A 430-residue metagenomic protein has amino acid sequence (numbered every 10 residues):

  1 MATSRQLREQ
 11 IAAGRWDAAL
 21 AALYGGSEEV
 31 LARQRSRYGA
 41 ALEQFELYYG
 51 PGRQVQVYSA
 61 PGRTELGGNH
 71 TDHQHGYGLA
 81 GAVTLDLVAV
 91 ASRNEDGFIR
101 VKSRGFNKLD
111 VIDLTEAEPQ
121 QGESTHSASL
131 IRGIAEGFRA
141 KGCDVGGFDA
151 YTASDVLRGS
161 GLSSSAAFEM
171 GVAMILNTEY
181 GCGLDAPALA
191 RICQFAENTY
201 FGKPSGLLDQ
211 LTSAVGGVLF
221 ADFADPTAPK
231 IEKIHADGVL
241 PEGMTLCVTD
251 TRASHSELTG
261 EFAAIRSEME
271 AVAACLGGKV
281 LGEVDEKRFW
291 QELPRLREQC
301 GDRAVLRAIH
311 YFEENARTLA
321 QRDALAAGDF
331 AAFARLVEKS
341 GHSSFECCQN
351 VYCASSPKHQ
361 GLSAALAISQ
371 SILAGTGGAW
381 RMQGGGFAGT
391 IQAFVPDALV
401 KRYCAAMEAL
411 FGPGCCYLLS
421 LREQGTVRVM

Functional and structural regions predicted by a protein language model:
M1-R63, V88, S92-S124, F220-R381 (+1 more regions): C-terminal nucleotide
R53-Q54, H70-Y77, E116-S124, S154-L162 (+2 more regions): A short glycine/serine-rich beta->alpha loop
S59-H75, D155-V172, T376-F394: Glycine/serine-rich anion-binding loops at beta->alpha junctions that coordinate negatively charged ligand groups
G76-D96, V215: Structural signature of FAD isoalloxazine-binding scaffolds in flavoprotein oxidoreductases
R100-K102, G147-S154, L184-F195, A334-K339 (+2 more regions): Beta-strand segments within the central parallel beta-sheet cores of soluble alpha/beta enzyme folds
A135-L157: Glycine- and acidic-rich phosphate- and metal-coordinating loops
A140-F148, L176-I192, D397-L410: Phosphate-handling active-site elements
S160-V248, M430: Fold-level recognition of mixed alpha/beta catalytic cores in primary-metabolism enzymes, strongest
